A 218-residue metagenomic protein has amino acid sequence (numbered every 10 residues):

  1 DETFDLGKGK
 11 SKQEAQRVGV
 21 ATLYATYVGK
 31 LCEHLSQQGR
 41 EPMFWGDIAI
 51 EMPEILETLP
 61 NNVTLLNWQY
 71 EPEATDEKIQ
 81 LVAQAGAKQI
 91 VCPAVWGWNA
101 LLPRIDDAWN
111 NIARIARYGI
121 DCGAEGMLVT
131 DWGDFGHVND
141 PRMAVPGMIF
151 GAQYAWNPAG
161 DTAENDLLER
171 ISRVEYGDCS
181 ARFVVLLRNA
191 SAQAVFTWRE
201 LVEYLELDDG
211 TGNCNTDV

Functional and structural regions predicted by a protein language model:
D1-E14: Active-site groove signature of glycoside hydrolases
E14-V218: Substrate-binding groove of N-acetylhexosamine-processing glycoside hydrolases
